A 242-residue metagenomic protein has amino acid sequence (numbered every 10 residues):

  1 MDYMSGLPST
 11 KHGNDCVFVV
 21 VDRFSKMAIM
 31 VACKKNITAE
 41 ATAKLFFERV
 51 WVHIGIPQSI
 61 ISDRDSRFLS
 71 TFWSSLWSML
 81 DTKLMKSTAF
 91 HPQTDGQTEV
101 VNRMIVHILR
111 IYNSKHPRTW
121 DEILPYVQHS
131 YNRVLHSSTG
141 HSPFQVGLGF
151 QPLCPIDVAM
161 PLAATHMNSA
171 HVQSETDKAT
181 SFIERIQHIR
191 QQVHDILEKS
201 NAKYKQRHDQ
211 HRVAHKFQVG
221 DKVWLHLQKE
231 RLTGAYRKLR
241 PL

Functional and structural regions predicted by a protein language model:
M1-I29: An active-site-proximal beta-strand-loop segment
M4, K34-N36, F90: Short, solvent-exposed coil/turn elements at secondary-structure transition points
S5, F46-E48, Q210: A generic local structural motif
P8-S9, W51, H136: Short polar/acidic secondary-structure junctions
F18, E48, S74: Active-site phosphate/pyrophosphate- and oxyanion-stabilizing loops and adjacent acidic/basic residues in soluble
M27, A39, A43, I56-P57 (+2 more regions): Domain-scale segment recognizer with a strong primary affinity for retroviral/LTR-retrotransposon integrase
V31-V52: Active-site beta-loop-alpha junctions of metal-dependent nucleic acid enzymes, especially the RNase H-like/DDE
